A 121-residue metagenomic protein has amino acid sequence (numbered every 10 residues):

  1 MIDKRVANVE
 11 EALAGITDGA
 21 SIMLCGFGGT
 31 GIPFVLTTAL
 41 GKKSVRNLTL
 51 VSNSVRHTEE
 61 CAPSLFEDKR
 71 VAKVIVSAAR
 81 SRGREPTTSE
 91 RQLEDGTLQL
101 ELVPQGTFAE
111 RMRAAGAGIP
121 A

Functional and structural regions predicted by a protein language model:
M1-A121: Conserved alpha/beta enzyme-core scaffold
